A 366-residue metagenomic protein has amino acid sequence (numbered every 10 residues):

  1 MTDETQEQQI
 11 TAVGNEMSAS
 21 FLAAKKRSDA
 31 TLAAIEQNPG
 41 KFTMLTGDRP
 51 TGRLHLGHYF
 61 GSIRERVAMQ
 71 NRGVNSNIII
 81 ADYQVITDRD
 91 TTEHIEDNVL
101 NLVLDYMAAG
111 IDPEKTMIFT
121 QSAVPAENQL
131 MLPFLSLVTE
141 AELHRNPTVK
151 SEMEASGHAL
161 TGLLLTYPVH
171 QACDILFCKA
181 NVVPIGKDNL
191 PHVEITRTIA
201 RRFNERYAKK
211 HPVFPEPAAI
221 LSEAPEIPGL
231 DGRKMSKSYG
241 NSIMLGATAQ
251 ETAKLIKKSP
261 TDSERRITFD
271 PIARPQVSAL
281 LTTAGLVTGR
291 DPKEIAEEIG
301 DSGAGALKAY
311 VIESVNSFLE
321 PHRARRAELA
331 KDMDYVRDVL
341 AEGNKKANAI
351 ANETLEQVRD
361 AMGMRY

Functional and structural regions predicted by a protein language model:
T2-C173, A327: N-terminal Rossmann-like or analogous alpha/beta NTP/dinucleotide-binding catalytic cores that position adenine
V74-N75, E140-H144, F177-P184, G285-I295 (+1 more regions): Short helix-capping/linker segments at secondary-structure and domain boundaries
T91-T92, V183-G186, H211, I267: Short, polar/flexible loop-turn hinges at active-site or ligand-entry regions and domain interfaces
V103, G110, V138-E142, A180 (+2 more regions): A generic secondary-structure signal for well-formed alpha-helical elements
R145-F203, Y207: Internal, conserved structured core segments that host functional sites
P191, R197-Y366: Conserved nucleotide- and phosphate/pyrophosphate-binding catalytic cores in adenylate/nucleotidyl-handling enzymes
